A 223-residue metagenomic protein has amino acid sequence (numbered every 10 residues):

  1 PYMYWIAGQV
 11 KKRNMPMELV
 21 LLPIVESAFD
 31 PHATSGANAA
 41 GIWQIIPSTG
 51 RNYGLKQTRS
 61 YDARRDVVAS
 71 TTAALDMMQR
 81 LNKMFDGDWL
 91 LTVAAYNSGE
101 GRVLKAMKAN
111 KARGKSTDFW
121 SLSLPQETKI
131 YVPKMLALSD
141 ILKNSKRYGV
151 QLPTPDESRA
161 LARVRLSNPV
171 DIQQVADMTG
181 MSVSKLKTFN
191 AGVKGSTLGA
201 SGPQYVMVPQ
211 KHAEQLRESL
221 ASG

Functional and structural regions predicted by a protein language model:
P1-Y2, G8, K12-R13, N52 (+2 more regions): Extracytoplasmic and endomembrane cell-envelope/extracellular-matrix remodeling and assembly machinery
P16-I24, A40, D88-A94: Alpha-helical scaffolds flanking conserved acidic
A33-G54: Short, surface-exposed glycine/acidic/tryptophan-bearing loops
